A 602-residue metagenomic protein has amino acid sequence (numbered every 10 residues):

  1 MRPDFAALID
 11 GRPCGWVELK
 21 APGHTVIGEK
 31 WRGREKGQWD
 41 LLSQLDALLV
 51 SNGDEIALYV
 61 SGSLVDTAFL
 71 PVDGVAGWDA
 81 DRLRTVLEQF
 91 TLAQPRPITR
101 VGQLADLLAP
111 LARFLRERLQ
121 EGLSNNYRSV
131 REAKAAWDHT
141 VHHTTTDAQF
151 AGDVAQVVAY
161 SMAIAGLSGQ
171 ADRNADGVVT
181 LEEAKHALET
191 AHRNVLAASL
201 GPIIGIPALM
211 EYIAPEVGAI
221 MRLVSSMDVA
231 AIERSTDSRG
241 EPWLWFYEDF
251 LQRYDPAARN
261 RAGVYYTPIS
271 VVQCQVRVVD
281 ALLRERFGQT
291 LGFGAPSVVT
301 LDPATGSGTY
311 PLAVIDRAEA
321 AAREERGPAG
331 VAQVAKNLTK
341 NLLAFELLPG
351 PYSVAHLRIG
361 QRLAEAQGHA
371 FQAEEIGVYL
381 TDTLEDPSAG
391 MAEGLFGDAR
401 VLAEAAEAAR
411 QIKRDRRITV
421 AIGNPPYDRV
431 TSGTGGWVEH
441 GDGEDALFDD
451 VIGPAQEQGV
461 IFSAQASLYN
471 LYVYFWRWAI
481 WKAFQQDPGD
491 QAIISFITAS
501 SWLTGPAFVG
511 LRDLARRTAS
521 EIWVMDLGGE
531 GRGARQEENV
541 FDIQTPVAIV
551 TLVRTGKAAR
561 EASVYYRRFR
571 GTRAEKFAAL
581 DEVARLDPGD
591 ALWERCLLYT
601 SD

Functional and structural regions predicted by a protein language model:
M1, I232, S238-W245, D249-M525: SAM-dependent methyltransferase catalytic region
R2-I9, A548: Short acidic loop-to-beta-strand element that houses the catalytic metal-binding Asp/Glu of nuclease active sites
D10-R12, L19-D153, S161, R222-L244 (+2 more regions): Short, basic/polar, glycine-containing "phosphate-handling" surface segments that engage DNA
R12-E18, S43, S51, V158 (+3 more regions): Elongated alpha-helical scaffolds
Y160-D255: Long recognition/docking surfaces used for binding and targeting
I522-I549: Class I S-adenosyl-L-methionine
N539-L586: Flexible, glycine-/basic-rich loop-and-beta segments that form/coincide with the SAM-dependent methyltransferase
Y599-D602: Conserved small/polar residues in nucleotide/adenosyl-binding loops
